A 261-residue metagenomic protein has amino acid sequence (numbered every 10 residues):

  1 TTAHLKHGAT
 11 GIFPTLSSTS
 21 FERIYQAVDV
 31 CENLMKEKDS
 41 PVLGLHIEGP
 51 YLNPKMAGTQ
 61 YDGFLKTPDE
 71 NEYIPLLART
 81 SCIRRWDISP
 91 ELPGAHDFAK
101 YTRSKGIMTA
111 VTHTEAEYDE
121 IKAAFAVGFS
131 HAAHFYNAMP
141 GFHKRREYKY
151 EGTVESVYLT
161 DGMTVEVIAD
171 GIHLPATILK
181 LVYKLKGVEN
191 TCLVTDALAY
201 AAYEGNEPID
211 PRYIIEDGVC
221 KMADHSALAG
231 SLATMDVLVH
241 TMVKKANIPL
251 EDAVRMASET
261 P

Functional and structural regions predicted by a protein language model:
T1, Y25-E32, Y73, A99 (+3 more regions): Generic structural signal for well-ordered alpha-helices, preferentially at hydrophobic/aromatic core positions
T1-A27, S40-N53, T80-E91, I107-A110 (+2 more regions): Divalent metal-dependent hydrolysis catalytic cores, especially in the metallo-beta-lactamase
H4, I47, T102, A132 (+3 more regions): Divalent metal-coordination and catalytic microenvironments
I24-K38, A99-M108, Y183-N190, P249-E259: Short, electropositive alpha-helical surface patch
A27-V30, D69-N71, E147-T153: Charged helix-capping and loop-helix junction motifs
N53-T80: Conserved phosphate-binding/catalytic loop of the ribokinase/pfkB sugar-kinase fold
A78-Y203: Active-site core of metal-dependent hydrolases
K149-V167, Y183-T195, Y200-P261: His/Asp/Glu-enriched, well-ordered alpha-helical/loop segment that forms or immediately abuts the divalent-metal
